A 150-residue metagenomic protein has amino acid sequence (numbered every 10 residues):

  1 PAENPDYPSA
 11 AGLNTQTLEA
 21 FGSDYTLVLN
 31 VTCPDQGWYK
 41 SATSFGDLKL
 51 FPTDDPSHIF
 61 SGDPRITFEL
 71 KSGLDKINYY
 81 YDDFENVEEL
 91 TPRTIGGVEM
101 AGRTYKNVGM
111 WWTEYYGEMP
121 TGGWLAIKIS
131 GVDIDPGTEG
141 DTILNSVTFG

Functional and structural regions predicted by a protein language model:
P1-D55, I95, V108-G109, T121 (+1 more regions): N-terminal targeting sequences that direct proteins away from the cytosol to non-cytosolic compartments
N14, E69-G73, V98-M100, T113: Residue-level detection of beta-strand scaffold positions
T32-Q36, P64-D75, G117-P120: A short, sequence-level motif marking secondary-structure junctions
L48-Y79: A short acidic-to-branched-hydrophobic micro-motif
L50, F68-L70, R103-N107, Y115-G117 (+1 more regions): Short beta-strand element of the conserved SAM-dependent methyltransferase core
R65-T67, L90, K128-I134: Second-shell loop/turn segments in exported
L74-I77, Y81, G140-L144: Extracytoplasmic/secreted envelope proteins and their assembly/folding machinery, especially bacterial periplasmic
N78-W124: Signature of long, low-cysteine stretches enriched in small and polar/charged residues
